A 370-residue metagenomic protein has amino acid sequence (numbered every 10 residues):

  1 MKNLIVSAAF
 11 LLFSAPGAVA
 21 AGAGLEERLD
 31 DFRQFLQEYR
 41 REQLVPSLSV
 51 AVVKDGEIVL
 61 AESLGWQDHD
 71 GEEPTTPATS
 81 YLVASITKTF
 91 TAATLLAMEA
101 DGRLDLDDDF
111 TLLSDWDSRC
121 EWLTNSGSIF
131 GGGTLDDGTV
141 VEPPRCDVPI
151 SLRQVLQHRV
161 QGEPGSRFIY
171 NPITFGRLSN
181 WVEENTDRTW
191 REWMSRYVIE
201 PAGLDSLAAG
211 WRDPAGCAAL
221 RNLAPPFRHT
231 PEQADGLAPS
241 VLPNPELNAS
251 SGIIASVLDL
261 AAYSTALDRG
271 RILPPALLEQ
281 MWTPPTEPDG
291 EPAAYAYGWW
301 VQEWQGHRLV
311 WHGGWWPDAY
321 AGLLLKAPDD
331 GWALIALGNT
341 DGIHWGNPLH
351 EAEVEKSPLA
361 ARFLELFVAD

Functional and structural regions predicted by a protein language model:
L4-F13: Sec-dependent N-terminal signal peptides
P16-A20: Sec/Tat signal peptide C-region and signal peptidase I cleavage site
A21-E62, R188, E192-R196, A238-D370: Catalytic loop of the DD-peptidase/beta-lactamase superfamily, centered on the K-T-G motif and neighboring
E42, W66-E192, R228-L237: Active-site-proximal loop and beta-strand segments within enzyme catalytic domains
S47-V50, D107, G165-I169, W190-R191 (+2 more regions): Surface-exposed patches in mature extracellular/periplasmic domains of secreted proteins
A97-L104, V182-R191, I199-A208, T265-A276: Bacterial peptidoglycan biogenesis and beta-lactam-recognition machinery
G131-V140, P214-L242, N248-A249, W300-Q302 (+1 more regions): Carbohydrate-binding/catalytic loop surfaces
